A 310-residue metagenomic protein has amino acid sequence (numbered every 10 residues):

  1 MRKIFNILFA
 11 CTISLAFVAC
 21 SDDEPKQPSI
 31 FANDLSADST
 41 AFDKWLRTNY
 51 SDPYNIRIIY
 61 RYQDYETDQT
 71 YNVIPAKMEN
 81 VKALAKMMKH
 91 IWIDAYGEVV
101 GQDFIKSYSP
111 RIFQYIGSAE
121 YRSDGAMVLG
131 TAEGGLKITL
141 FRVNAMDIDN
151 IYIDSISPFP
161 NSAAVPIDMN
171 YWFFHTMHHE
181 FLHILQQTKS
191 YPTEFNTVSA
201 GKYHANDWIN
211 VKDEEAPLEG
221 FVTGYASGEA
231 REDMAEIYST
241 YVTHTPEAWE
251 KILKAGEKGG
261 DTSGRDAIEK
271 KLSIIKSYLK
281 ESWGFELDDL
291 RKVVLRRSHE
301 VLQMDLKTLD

Functional and structural regions predicted by a protein language model:
R2-A10: Sec-dependent signal peptide recognition, specifically the positively charged N-region followed immediately by
F5, S21-Q102, K106, D261-S263 (+1 more regions): Acidic/polar, low-complexity intrinsically disordered N-terminal segments immediately downstream of a Sec signal
L15-A19: C-terminal motif of bacterial Sec signal peptides marking the signal peptidase cleavage site
E24-P25, K82-M146: Auxiliary, metal-adjacent structural segments of Zn-dependent hydrolase domains
T70-M78, I148, P160-D168, W172 (+1 more regions): Second-shell loop/turn segments in exported
L140, D154-P192, A235: Active-site recognition of the HExxH zinc-binding catalytic motif
F174-A216: Acidic, glycine-rich loop-and-strand cores that form catalytic or ligand-binding grooves in diverse globular domains
Y203-D310: Metalloprotease/metallohydrolase-associated module, dominated by Zn2+-dependent proteases
